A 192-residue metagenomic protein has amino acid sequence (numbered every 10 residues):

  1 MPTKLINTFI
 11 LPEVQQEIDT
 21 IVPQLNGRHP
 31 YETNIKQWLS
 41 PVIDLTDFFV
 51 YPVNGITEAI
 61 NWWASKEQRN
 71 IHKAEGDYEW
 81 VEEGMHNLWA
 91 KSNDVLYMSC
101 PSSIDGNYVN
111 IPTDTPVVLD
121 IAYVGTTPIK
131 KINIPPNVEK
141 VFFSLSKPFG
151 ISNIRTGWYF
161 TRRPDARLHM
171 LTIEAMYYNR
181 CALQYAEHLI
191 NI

Functional and structural regions predicted by a protein language model:
P2-E58, W62: Conserved N-terminal alpha-helix of the aminotransferase class I/II PLP-enzyme fold
T20, G27, Q68-H72, N93-M98 (+2 more regions): Hydrophobic beta-strand segments of well-ordered beta-sheets in folded domains
D47-V53, A64-M85, A90: Conserved PLP-anchoring active-site segment centered on the Schiff-base-forming lysine
T57-A59, Y78, P101-I104, Y123-T126 (+2 more regions): Short, solvent-exposed loop/turn segments at secondary-structure junctions
N61-K66, E82-G84, Y108-V109, T127-K131 (+1 more regions): A short acidic (Asp/Glu
Y78-T127: Active-site phosphate-binding strand-loop segment of PLP-dependent enzymes
L119, K130-P148: Conserved active-site segment immediately N-terminal to the catalytic lysine that forms the internal aldimine
K140-I192: Conserved core segment of the aminotransferase class I/II
